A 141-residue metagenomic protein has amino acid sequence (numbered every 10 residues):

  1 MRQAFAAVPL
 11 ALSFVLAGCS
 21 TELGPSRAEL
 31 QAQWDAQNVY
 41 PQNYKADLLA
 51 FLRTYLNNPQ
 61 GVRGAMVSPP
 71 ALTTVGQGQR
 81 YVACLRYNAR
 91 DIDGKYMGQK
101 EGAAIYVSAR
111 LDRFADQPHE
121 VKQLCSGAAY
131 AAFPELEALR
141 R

Functional and structural regions predicted by a protein language model:
M1-V8: Bacterial N-terminal signal peptides that target proteins for export
L12: Structured alpha-helical
V15-G18: C-terminal motif of bacterial Sec signal peptides marking the signal peptidase cleavage site
S20-R141: Cystatin/cathelin-like cysteine-protease inhibitor module
